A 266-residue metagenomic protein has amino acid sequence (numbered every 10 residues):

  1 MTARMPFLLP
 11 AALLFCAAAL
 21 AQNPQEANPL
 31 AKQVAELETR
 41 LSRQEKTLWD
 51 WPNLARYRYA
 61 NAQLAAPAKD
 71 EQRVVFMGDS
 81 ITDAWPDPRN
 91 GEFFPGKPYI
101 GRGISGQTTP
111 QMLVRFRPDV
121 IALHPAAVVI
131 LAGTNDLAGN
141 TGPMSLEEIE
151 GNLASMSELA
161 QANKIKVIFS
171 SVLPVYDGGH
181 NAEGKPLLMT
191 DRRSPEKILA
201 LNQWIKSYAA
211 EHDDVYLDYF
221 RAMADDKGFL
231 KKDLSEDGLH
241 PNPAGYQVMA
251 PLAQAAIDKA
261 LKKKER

Functional and structural regions predicted by a protein language model:
M1-V75, T82-D87, E92, L123 (+2 more regions): N-terminal secretory targeting modules
A3, N23-P24, E92-P98, Q107 (+1 more regions): Alpha-helical cap/lid subdomain in secreted, periplasmic, or secretory-pathway luminal O-acyl-processing enzymes
D50-L54, I104-T108, R193-S194: Short, flexible loop segments at the rims of nucleotide/cofactor-binding pockets, characterized by
V75-M77, I100: Conserved beta-strand elements of the Class I
M77-G78, S170: Short hydrophobic segments within beta-strands
S80, G103: Catalytic nucleophile serine of serine hydrolases, specifically the conserved "nucleophile elbow" pentapeptide
I81-T82, A244: Compositionally biased, intrinsically disordered or flexible polar/acidic segments
